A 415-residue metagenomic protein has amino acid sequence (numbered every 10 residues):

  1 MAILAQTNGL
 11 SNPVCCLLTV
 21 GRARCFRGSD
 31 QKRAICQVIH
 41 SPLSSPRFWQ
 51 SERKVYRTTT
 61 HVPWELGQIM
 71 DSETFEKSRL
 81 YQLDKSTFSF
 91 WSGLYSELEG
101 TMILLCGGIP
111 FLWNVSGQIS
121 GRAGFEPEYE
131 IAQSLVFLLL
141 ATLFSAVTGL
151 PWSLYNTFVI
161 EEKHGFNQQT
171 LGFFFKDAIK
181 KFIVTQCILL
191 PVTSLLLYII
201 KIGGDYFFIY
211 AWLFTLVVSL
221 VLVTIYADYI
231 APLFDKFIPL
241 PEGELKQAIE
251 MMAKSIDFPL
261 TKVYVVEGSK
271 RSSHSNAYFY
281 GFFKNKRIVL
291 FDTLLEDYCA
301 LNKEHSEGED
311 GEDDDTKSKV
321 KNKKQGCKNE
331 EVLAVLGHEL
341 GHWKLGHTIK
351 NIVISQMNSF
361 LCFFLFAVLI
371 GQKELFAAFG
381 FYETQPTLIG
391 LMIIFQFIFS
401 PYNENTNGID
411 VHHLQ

Functional and structural regions predicted by a protein language model:
A2-L18, Q31-T387, F397, P401-Q415: Polar-ligand-bearing catalytic/cofactor-coordination segments of membrane-embedded or membrane-tethered inner-membrane
